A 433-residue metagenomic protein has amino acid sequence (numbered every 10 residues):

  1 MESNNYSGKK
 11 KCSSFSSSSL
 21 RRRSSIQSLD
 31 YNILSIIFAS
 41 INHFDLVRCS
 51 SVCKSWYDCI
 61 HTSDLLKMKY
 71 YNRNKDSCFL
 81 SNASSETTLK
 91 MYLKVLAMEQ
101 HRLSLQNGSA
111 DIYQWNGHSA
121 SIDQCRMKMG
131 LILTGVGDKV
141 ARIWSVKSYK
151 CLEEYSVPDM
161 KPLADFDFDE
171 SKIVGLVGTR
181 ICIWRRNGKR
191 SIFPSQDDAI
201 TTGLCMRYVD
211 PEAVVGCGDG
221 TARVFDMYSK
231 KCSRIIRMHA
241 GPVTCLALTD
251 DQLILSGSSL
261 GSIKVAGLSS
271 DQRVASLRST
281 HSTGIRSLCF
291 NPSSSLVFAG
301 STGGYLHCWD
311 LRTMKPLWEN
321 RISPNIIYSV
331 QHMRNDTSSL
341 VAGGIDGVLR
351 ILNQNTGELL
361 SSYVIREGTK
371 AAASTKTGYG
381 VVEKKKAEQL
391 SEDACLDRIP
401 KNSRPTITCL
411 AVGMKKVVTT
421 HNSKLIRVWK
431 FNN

Functional and structural regions predicted by a protein language model:
E2-Q27, Y31-K150, P162, G175-C182 (+2 more regions): Intrinsically disordered, low-complexity acidic/Ser/Thr/Pro-rich linker and tail segments in large eukaryotic scaffolds
L46, G130-L133, C151-E153, E170-G175 (+11 more regions): Structural hallmark of WD40 beta-propellers
Y113-G117, C151-P158, S191-D198, R234-M238 (+4 more regions): Short C-terminal beta-strands that terminate individual repeats in beta-propeller domains, predominantly WD40 blades
S119-R126, M160-D167, A199-R207, G241-A247 (+4 more regions): Canonical WD40 repeat/beta-propeller blade segments in eukaryotic WD-repeat proteins
G135-D138, L176-G178, G216-D219, G257-L260 (+3 more regions): Conserved strand-to-loop turn within each blade of WD40 beta-propeller repeats
A141-S145, I181-R186, A222-D226, I263-G267 (+3 more regions): WD40-repeat beta-propellers
T406-N433: Blade-level signature of beta-propeller repeat domains, shared across WD40, Kelch, NHL, RCC1 and BNR/Asp-box propellers
